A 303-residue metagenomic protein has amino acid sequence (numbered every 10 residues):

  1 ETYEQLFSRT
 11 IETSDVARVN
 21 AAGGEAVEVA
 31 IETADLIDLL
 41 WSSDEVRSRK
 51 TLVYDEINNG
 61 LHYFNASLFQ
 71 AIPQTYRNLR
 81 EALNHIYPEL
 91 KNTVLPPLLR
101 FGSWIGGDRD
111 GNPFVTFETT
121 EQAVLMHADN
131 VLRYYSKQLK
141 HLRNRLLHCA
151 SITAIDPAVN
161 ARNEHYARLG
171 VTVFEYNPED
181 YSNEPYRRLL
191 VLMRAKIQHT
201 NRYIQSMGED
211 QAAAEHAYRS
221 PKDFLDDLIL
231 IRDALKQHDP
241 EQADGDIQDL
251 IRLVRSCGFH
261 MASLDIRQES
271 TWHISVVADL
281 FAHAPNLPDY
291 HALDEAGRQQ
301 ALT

Functional and structural regions predicted by a protein language model:
E1-A301: Often metal-dependent polyanion-binding catalytic scaffolds in large enzymes
